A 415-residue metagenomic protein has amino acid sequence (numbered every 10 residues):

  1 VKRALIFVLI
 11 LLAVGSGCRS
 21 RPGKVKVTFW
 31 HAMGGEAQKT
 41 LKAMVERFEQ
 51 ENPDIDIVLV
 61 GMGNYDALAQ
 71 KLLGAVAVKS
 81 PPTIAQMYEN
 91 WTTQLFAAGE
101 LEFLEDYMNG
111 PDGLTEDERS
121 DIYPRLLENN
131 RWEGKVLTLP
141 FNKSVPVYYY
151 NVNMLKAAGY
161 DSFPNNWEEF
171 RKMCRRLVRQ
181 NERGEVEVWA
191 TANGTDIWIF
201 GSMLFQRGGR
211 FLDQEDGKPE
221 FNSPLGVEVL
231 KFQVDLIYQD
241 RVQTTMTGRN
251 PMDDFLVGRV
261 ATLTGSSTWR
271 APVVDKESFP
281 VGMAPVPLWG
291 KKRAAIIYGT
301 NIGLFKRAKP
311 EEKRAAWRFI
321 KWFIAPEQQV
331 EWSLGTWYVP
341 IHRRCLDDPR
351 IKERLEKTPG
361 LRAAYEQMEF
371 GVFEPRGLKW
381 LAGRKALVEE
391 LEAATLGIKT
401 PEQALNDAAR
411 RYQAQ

Functional and structural regions predicted by a protein language model:
G23-G34, I55-V60, I84, T191: Short, well-ordered beta-strand elements
R47, E51-I122, K156-N165, A261-T262 (+4 more regions): Extracytoplasmic "Venus flytrap"/periplasmic binding protein-like
E89-V147, K156, G282-P287, R350-E356 (+1 more regions): Hinge/lid segment of periplasmic solute-binding proteins
E105-I122, N181-G184, V188-A190, G209-E228 (+6 more regions): Short, solvent-exposed loop/beta-turn-alpha elements that line the ligand-binding surface or hinge of extracytoplasmic
S120-D121, A284, L334-E389, A393: Long, aromatic- and glycine/proline-rich binding clefts that accommodate carbohydrate-like moieties
E128-F141, P146, R171-K218, V260: Extracytoplasmic/periplasmic solute-binding protein
Y149-V152, I297-E311: A bilobed periplasmic-binding-protein/Venus flytrap-type ligand-binding module shared by bacterial periplasmic
M173-R176, E215-T245: Glycine-centered hinge/linker elements that transmit conformational signals in sensory and ligand-binding systems
